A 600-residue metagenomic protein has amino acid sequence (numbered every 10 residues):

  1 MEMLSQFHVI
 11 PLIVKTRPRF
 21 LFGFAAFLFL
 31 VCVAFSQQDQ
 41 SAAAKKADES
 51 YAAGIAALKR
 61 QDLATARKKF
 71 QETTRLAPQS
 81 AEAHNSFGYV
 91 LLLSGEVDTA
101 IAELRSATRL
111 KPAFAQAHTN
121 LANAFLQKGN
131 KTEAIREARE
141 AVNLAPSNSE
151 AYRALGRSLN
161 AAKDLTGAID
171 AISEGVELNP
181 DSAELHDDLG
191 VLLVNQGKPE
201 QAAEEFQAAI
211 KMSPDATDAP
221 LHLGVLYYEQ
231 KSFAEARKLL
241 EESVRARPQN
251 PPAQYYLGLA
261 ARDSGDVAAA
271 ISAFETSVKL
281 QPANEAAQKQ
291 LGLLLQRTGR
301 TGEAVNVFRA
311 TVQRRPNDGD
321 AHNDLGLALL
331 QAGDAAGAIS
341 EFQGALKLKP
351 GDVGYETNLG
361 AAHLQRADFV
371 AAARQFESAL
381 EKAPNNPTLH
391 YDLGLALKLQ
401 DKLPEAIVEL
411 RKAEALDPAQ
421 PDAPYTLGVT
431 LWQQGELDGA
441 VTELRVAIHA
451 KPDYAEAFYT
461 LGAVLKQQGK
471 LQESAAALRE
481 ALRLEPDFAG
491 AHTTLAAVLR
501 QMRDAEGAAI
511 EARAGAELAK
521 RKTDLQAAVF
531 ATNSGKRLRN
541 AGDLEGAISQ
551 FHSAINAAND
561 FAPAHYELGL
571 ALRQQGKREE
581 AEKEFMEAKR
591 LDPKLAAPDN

Functional and structural regions predicted by a protein language model:
A34-Q71, R75, E82, S86 (+1 more regions): N-terminal leader/linker segments that initiate helical-solenoid repeat arrays
Q38-S41, D48, Q501, A509-E545 (+2 more regions): Terminal, low-structured helical/coil segments at or just beyond the last alpha-helical repeat
R60-E72, L93-S106, Q127-E140, A161-E174 (+12 more regions): Structural signature of tandem alpha-helical TPR/SEL1-like repeats, specifically the intra-repeat loop/turn
L76, L110, L144, L178 (+12 more regions): Structural marker of alpha-solenoid helical repeat scaffolds
